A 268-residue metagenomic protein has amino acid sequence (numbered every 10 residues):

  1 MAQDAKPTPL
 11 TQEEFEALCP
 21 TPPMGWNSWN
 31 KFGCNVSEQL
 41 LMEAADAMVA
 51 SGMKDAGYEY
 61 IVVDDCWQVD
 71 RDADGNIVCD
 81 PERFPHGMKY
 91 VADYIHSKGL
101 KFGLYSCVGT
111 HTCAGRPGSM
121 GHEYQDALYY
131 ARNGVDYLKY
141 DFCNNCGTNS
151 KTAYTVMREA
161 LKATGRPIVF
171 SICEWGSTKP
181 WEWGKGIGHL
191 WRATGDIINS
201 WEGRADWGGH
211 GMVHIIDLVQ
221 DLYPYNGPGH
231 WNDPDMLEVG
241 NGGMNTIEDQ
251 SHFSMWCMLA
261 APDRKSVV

Functional and structural regions predicted by a protein language model:
M1-W29, N35: Mature N-terminal, pre-catalytic/accessory segment of carbohydrate-active enzymes
E16-P20, M53-A56, I95-S97, A131-R132 (+5 more regions): Extracellular/periplasmic catalytic domains that process cell-envelope and extracellular macromolecules
W29-K31, C66, C107-H111, C143-N145 (+3 more regions): Active-site beta-loop-alpha junctions enriched in small/polar residues
V36-E43, A47, H86-Y90, Q125 (+3 more regions): Extracytoplasmic/secreted proteins, especially bacterial periplasmic and envelope-associated proteins
A44-G147: Aromatic-lined carbohydrate-binding/catalytic grooves of carbohydrate-active enzymes
H122-Q125, V169-D263: Glycan-recognition surfaces
C143, G147-V169, C173-G176: Extracytoplasmic, non-cytosolic globular domains
V267-V268: Conserved small/polar residues in nucleotide/adenosyl-binding loops
